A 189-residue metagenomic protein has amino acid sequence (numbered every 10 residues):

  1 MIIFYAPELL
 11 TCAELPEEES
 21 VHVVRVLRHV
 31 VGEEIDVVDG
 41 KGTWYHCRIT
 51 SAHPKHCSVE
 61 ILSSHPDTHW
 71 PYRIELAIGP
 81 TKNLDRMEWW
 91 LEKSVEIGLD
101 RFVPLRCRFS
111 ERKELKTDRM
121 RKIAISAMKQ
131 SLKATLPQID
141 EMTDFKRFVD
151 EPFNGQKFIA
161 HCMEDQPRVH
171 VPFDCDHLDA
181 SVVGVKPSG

Functional and structural regions predicted by a protein language model:
M1-D67, D118: N-terminal positively charged helical leader segments and presequences
I35, E60, H65-P80, F173-L178: Mobile, glycine- and charge-enriched loop segments and immediately flanking short secondary-structure elements within
K41, R108, M163: Residues in the short beta-alpha loop(s) of Rossmann-like NAD(P)-binding domains
P66-I159: RNA substrate-binding interface of SAM-dependent RNA methyltransferases
T81, M163, K186-S188: Active-site beta-loop-alpha junctions enriched in small/polar residues
F148-F153, V169-C175: Short amphipathic alpha-helix with an adjacent loop that forms part of the alpha/beta core around
A160-P167: Classical nucleotidyltransferase
V171-G189: A glycine-rich beta-strand to alpha-helix segment that forms a phosphate/ribose-binding loop at ligand/cofactor sites
